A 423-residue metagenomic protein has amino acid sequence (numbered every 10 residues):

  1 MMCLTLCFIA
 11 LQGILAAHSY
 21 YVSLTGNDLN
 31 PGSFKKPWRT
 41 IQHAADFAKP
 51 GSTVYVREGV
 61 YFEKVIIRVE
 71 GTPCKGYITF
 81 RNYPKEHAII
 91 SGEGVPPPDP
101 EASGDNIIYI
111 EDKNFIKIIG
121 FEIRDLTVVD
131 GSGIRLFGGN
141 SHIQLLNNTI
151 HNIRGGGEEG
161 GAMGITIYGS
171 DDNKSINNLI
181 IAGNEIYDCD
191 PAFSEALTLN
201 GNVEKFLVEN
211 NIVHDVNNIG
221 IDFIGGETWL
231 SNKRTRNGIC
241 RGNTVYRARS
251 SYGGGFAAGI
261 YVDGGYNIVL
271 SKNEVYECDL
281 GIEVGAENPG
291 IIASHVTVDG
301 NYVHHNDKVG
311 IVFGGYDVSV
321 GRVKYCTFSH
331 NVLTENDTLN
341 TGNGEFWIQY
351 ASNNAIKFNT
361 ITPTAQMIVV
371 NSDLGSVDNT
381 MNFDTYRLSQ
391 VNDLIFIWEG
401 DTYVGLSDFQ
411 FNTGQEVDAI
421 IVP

Functional and structural regions predicted by a protein language model:
M2-Q12: Bacterial N-terminal signal peptides
A16-S19: Boundary at the C-terminal end of the N-terminal hydrophobic targeting segment
L24, K36, Y55-E58, T72-V129 (+2 more regions): Right-handed parallel beta-helix/beta-spiral solenoid domain characteristic of secreted/periplasmic
L24-F62, I66, F409: Acidic Gly/Asp/Thr-rich repetitive segments characteristic of extracellular carbohydrate-active and adhesion proteins
S52, P97-D99, C326, N336 (+1 more regions): Acidic, glycine- and Ser/Thr-rich low-complexity intrinsically disordered tracts in extracellular/secreted proteins
E58, Y77, R81-H87, N114-D125 (+11 more regions): Right-handed parallel beta-helix
K64-I66, G92-V95, P100-N106, T127-I134 (+12 more regions): Short glycine/acidic-rich loop motifs that flank beta-strands on beta-rich extracellular proteins
